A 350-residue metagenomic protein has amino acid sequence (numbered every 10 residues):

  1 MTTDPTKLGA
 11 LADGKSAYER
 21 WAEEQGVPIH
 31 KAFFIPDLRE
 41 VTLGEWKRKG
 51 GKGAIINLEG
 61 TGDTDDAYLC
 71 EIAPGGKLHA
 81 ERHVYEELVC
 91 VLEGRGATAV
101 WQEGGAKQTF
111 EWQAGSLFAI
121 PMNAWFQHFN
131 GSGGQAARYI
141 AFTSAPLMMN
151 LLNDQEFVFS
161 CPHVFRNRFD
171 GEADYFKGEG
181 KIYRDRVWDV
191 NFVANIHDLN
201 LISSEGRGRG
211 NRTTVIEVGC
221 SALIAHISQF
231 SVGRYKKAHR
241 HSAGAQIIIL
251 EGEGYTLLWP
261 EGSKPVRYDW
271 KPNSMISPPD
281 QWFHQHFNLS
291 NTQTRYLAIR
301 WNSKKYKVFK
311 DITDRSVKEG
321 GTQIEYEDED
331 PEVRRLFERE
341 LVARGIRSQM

Functional and structural regions predicted by a protein language model:
M1-D63, D154-A222, H226, Y326-M350: A short, N-terminal "cap"/entry segment at the start of jelly-roll beta-barrel domains of the cupin/DSBH fold
E40-K49, G62-D66, C70-K77, E86 (+2 more regions): The feature marks the first
K49-I55, D66-H83, H226-H241: Conserved short histidine dyad/triad with adjacent acidic residue
A67-E71, W101, F129-G131, A225-Q229 (+6 more regions): A structural feature that tracks compact, well-ordered secondary-structure segments with a strong bias toward
A73-G75, F110-S132, F142-A145, Y268-S290 (+1 more regions): Conserved metal-binding segment of the jelly-roll/cupin
K77, R82, E86-A114, A124 (+3 more regions): A short beta-strand-loop-beta hairpin characteristic of the jelly-roll/cupin
L88-C90, A119, G134-N153, Q246-I248 (+2 more regions): A short hydrophobic beta-strand segment most commonly corresponding to one strand of the jelly-roll/cupin
P260, T294-M350: C-terminal flanking tails of non-heme Fe-dependent oxygenases
